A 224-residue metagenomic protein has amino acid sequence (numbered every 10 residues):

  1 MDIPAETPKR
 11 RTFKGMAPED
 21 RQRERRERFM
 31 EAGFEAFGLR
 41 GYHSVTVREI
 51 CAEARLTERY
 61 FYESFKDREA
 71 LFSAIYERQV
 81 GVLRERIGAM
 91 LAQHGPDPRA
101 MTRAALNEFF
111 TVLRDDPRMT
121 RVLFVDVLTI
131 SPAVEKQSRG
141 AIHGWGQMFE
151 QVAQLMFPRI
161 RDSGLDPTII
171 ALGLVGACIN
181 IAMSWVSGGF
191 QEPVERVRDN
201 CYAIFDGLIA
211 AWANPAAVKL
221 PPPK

Functional and structural regions predicted by a protein language model:
M1-E24, I160, A213-K224: N-terminal intrinsically disordered/low-complexity leader segments
Q22-G33, I50, I75-R86: Generic hydrophobic, amphipathic alpha-helix propensity
R28, A36-A70, A74: Helix-turn-helix
A32-A36, V112, M148: Short amphipathic alpha-helical elements of helix-turn-helix/winged-helix folds
A74, A89-D115, L174: Hydrophobic alpha-helical connector segments
G81, E85-G88, P132-P158, T168-G173 (+3 more regions): Amphipathic alpha-helical packing segments from all-alpha helical-bundle domains
I87-H94, L123-V127, M156, W185-G189: Secondary-structure edge/capping motif, primarily at the C-terminal ends of alpha-helices and the immediately following
T111, D115-Q147, R161-G164, T168 (+1 more regions): Short secondary-structure transition hinges
